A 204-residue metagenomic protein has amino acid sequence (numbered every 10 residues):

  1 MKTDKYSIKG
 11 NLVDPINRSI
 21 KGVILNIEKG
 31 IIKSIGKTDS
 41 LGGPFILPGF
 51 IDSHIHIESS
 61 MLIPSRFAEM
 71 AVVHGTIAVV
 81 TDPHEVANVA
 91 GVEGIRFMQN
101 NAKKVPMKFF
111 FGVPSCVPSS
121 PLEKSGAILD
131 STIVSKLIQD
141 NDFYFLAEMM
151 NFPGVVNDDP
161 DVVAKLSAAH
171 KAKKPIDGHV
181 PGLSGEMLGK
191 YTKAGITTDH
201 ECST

Functional and structural regions predicted by a protein language model:
K2-K9, S34-T81: Replace "His-x-His-based motif
G10-N11, G30: Glycine-centered positions in the ABC transporter ATPase nucleotide-binding domain
R18-I27: A conserved glycine-rich beta-strand in the N-terminal activation segment of trypsin-fold
I51-I63, P118-S131, A194-E201: Active-site mouth loops of central-metabolism enzymes
H56, H84-E85, P181, T197: Catalytic metal-binding/acid-base residues of hydrolase active sites
A68-K173: Divalent-metal coordination cores built from histidine and acidic residues
E148-T204: Divalent metal-binding pocket/active-site signature
